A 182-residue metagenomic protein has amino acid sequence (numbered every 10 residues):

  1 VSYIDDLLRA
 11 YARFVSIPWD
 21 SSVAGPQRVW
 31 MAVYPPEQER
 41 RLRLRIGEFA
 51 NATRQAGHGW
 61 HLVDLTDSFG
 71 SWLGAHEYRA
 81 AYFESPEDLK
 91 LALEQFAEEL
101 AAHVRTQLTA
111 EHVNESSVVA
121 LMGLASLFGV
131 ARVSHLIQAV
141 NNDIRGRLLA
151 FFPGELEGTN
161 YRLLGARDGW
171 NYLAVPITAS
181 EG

Functional and structural regions predicted by a protein language model:
S2-E77: N-terminal, charge-rich interaction modules
V15-W19, A101-A110: Short, charged beta->alpha transition segments
R28-M31, V118, R147-L149: Residue-level preference for the first positions of well-ordered beta-strands
P36-R41, S68-F69, E94-E99, A125-G129 (+1 more regions): Short acidic, S/G/P-rich loop/turn micro-motifs used as interaction or catalytic elements
R40-I46, W72-A75, G129-H135, T159-L163: A short acidic (Asp/Glu
G59-R105: Long, charge-dense
N114-V130: Conserved P-loop NTPase "ATPase switch" module shared by AAA+ and STAND
R132-G182: Glycine-rich, aromatic-bearing surface loops/beta-hairpins
